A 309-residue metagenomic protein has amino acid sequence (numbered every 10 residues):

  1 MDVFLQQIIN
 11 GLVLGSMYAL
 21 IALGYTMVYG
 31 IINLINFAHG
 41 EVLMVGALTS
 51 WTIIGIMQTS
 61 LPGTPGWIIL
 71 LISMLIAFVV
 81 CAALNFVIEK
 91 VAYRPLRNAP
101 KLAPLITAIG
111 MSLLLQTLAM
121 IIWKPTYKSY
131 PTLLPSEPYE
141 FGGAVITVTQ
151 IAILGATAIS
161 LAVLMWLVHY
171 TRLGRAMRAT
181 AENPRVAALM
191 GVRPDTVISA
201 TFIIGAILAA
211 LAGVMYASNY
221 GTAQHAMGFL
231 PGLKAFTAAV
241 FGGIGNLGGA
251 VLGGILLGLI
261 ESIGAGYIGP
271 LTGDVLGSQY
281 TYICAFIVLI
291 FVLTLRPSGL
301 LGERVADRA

Functional and structural regions predicted by a protein language model:
M1-I21, T49, S60-S73, A99-A103 (+4 more regions): Membrane-interfacial amphipathic/re-entrant helices at transmembrane-helix boundaries
F4-I54, V87-A103, A239-G248: Single transmembrane alpha-helix segments in multi-pass membrane proteins
L14, V145-A223, G242, L247-G253: Helix-loop-helix "hairpin" substructures at the membrane interface of multi-pass membrane proteins
Y18, L70-F78, F202-A209, M215-F286: Transmembrane alpha-helical segments in multi-pass inner-membrane proteins
I31-V87, V91, Y267-V275: Membrane-embedded helix boundary and interhelical linker motif in transport proteins
A47-T52, M74-L84, M111-A119, A156-M165 (+2 more regions): Hydrophobic core segments of alpha-helical transmembrane domains in multi-pass membrane transport and ion-translocation
S60-M111, L118, L252-L257, E261 (+1 more regions): Alpha-helical transmembrane segments within multi-pass membrane transporters and channels
P95-L96, K101-Y170, V197, I263-Y282 (+2 more regions): Transmembrane helix-bundle core of multi-pass membrane transporters and related energy-transducing complexes
